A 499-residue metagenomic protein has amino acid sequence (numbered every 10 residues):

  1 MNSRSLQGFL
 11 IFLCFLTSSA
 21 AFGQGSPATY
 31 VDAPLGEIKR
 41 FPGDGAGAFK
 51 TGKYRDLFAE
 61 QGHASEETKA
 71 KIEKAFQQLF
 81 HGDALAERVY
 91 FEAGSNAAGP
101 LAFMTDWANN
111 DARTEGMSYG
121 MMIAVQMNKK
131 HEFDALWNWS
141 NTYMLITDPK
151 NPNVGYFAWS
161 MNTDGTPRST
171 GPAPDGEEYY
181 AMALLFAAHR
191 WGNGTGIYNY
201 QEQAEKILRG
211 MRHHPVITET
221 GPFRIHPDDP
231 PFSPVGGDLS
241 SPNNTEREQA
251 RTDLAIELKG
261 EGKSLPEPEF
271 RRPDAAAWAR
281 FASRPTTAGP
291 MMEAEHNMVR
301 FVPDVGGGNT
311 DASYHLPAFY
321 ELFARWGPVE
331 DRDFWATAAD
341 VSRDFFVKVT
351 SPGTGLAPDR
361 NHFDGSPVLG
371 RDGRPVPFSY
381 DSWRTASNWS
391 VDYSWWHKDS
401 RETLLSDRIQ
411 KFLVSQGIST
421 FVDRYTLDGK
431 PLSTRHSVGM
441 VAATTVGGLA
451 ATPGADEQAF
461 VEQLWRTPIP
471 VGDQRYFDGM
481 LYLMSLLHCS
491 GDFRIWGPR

Functional and structural regions predicted by a protein language model:
M1-F9: Bacterial N-terminal signal peptides that target proteins for export
G8-S18: Bacterial N-terminal signal peptides
A21-G23: Boundary at the C-terminal end of the N-terminal hydrophobic targeting segment
P27-K74, Q78, L85-R88, W107-T114 (+6 more regions): Extended ligand-binding clefts on enzyme/binding-domain cores
N110-M117, T166-G192: Aromatic-rich carbohydrate-recognition surfaces in CAZymes
G120, E132-F133, I197, A204 (+2 more regions): Solenoid-repeat scaffolds in large eukaryotic assemblies
M121-K130, S140: Alpha-helical support elements that line or immediately flank enzyme active sites and cofactor-binding pockets
V422-D423, D428-R499: C-terminal functional modules
